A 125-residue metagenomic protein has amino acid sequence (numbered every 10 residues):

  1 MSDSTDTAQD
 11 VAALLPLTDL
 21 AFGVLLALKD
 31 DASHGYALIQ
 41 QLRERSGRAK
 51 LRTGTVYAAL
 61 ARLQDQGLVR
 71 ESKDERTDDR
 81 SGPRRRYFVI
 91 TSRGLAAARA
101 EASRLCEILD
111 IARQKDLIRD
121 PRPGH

Functional and structural regions predicted by a protein language model:
M1-D19, G23, A27, P83 (+1 more regions): Intrinsically disordered, low-complexity serine/threonine- and proline-rich regulatory segments
D3, R93-H125: Amphipathic alpha-helical dimerization/coiled-coil segments that flank or bridge DNA-binding/regulatory modules
A12-T55: N-terminal helix-turn-helix DNA-binding core of bacterial DNA-binding proteins
Q40, Q64-D65: Alpha-helical residues within the helix-turn-helix
V56-L63: Basic amphipathic alpha-helical segments that dock to polyanions
Q66-S81, V89: Beta-hairpin "wing" of winged helix-turn-helix
